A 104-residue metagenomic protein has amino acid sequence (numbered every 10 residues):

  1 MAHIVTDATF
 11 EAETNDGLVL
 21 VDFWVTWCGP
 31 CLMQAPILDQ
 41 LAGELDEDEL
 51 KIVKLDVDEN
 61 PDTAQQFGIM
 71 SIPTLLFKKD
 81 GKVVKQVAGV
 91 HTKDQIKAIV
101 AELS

Functional and structural regions predicted by a protein language model:
M1-N15: N-terminal "domain-start" segment that seeds a small globular fold
T14-W24: Short active-site neighborhood of thiol/selenol oxidoreductases, capturing the structured segment around
V19, F67-L76: Structural micro-motif
L32-D46: Typically the conserved alpha-helix immediately C-terminal to a functionally engaged Cys/Sec in thioredoxin-like
V57-T63: Structural microenvironment flanking redox-active thiols in thiol-disulfide oxidoreductases
K79-S104: Non-catalytic, surface beta->alpha helical segment in thiol-disulfide oxidoreductase systems
